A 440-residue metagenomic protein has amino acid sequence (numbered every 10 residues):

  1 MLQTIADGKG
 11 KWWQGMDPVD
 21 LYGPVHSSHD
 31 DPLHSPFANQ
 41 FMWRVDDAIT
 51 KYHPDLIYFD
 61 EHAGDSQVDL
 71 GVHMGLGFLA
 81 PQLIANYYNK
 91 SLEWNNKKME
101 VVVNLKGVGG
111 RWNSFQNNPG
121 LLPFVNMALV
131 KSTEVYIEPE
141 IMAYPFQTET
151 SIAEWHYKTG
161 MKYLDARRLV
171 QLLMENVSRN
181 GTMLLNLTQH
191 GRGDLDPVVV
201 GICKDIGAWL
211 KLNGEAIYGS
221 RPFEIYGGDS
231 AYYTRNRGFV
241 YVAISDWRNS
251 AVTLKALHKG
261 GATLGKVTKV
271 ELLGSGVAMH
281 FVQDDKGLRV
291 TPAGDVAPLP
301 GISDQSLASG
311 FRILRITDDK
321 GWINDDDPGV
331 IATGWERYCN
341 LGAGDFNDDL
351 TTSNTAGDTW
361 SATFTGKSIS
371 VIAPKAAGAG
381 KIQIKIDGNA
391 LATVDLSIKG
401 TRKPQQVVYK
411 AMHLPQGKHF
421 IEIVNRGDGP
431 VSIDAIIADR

Functional and structural regions predicted by a protein language model:
M1-D319: Mature catalytic domains of secreted/periplasmic carbohydrate-active enzymes
D318-R440: Glycan-recognition surfaces in beta-rich domains, encompassing non-catalytic CBMs and lectin-like receptor-binding
